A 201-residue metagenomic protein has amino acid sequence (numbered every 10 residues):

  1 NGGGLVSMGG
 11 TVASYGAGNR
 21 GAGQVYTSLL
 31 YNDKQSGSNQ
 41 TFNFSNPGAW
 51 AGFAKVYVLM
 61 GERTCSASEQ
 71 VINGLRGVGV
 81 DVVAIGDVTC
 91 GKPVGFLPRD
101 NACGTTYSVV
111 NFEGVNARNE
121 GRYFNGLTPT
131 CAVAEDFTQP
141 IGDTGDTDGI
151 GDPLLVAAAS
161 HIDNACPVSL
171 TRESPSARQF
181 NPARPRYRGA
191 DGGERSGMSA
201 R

Functional and structural regions predicted by a protein language model:
N1-R201: C-terminal "post-core" interaction segments
